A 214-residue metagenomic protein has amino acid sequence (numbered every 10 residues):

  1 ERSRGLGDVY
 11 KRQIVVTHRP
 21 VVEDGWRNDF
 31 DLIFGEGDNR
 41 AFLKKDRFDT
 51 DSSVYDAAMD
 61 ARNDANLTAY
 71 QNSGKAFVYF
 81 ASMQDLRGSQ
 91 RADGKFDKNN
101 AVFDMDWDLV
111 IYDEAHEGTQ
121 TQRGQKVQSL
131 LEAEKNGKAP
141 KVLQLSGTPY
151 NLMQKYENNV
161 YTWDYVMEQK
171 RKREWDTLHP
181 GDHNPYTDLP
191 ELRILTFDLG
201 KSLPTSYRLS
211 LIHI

Functional and structural regions predicted by a protein language model:
E1-Y10, H213: Single conserved hydrophobic/aromatic residue that forms the stacking wall/gate of nucleotide- or nucleobase-binding
K11-L32: Conserved Walker A/P-loop ATP-binding site and its immediately adjacent core in helicase/helicase-like ATPase domains
R40-G88: Inter-Walker segment of RecA-like/P-loop motor cores
N72-K75, A92-D108: Short basic/glycine-enriched coil/helix segment immediately N-terminal to the Walker B
K75-V78, D108, A139-L143: Loop/turn-to-beta-strand initiation segments
V102-G137: SF2 helicase catalytic motif II
N136-K155: Conserved helicase ATPase motor motifs in RecA-like P-loop NTPase domains
Q154-I212: Interdomain helical connector at the RecA1-RecA2 junction of SF1/SF2 helicase-like NTPases
